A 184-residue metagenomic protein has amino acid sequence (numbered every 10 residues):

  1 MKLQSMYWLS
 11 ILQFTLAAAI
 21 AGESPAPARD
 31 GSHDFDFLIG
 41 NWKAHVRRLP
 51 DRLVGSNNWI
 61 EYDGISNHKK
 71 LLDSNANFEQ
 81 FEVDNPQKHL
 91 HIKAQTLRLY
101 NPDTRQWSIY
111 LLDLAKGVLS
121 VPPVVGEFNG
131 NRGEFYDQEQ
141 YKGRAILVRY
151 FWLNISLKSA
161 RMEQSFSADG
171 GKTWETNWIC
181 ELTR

Functional and structural regions predicted by a protein language model:
M1-Y7: Positively charged n-region of N-terminal signal peptides that target proteins for export
Y7-A17: Bacterial N-terminal signal peptides
I20-R184: Hydrophobic small-molecule pocket/channel-lining residues, especially in calycin-type beta-barrels
